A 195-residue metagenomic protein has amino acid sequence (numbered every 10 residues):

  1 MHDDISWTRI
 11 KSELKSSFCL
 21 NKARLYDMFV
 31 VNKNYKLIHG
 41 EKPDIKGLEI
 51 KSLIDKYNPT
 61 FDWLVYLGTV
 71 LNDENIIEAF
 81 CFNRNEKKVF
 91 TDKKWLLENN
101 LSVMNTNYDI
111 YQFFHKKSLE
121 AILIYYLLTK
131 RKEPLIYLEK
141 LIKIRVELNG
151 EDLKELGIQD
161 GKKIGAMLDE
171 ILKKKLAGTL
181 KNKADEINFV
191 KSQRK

Functional and structural regions predicted by a protein language model:
M1, I77-C81, E139-K140, K154: A general structural-boundary detector
M1-N75, R145, K162-K163, M167 (+3 more regions): Glycine- and charge-enriched loop/helix tracts that form the active or gating conduit in phosphate/cation-handling
R9, R24, R84, K94 (+3 more regions): Arginine residue identity/basic-tract feature
S12, C19, V31, K46-L128: Divalent metal-dependent catalytic cores for phosphoryl transfer on phosphate-bearing substrates
N34-Y35, F82, I158: Short aromatic/hydrophobic-glycine micro-motifs
E120-K195: Charged substrate- and nucleic-acid-binding regions of tRNA-handling and nucleotidyl-transfer enzymes, centered on
